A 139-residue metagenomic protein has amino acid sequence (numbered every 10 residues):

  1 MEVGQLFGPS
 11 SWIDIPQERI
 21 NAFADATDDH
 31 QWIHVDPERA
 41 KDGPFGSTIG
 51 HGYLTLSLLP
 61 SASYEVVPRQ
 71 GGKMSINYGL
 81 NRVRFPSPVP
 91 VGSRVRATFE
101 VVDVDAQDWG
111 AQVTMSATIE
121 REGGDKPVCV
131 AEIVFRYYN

Functional and structural regions predicted by a protein language model:
M1, V89-N139: HotDog/MaoC-like acyl-thioester-processing domains
M1-G50: Catalytic strand-loop segment that frames the active site of acyl-thioester-processing enzymes
P9-S11, R19, D29-Q31, G72-N81 (+2 more regions): A generic structural signal for short beta-strands and their flanking turns/coil linkers
N21-A24, L56-P60: Predominant activation on well-ordered alpha-helical scaffold segments within soluble catalytic domains
G43-S47, S57-T98: Hydrophobic beta-strand-centered segment that forms part of the acyl-chain substrate-binding groove
